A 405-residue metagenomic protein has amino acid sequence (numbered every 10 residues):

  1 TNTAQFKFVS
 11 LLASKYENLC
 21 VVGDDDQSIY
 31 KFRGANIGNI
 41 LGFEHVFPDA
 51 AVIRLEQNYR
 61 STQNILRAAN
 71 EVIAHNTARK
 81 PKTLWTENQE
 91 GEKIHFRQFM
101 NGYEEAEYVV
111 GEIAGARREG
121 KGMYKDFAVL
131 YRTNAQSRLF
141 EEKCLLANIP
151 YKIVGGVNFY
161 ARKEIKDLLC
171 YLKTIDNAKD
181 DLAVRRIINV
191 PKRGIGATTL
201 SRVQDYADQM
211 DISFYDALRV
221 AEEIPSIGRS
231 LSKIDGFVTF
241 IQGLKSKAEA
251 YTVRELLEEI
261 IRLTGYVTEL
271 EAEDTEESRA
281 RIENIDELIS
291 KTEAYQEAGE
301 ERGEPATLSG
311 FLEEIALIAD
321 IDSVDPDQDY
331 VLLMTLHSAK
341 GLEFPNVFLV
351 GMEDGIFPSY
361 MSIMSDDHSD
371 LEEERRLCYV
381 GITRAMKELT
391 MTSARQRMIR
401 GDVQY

Functional and structural regions predicted by a protein language model:
T1-G42, Q57-S61, I260: Conserved helicase NTPase motor core
K15-N18, D24-D26, F47-A51, E90-I94 (+6 more regions): Short glycine-/polar-rich loops that comprise or flank the Walker A/P-loop and associated switch/sensor motifs
G23-D26, R33-I37, Q57-Y59, A69-N70 (+5 more regions): A short beta-strand-to-loop transition that corresponds to the Sensor-1 phosphate-sensing loop of AAA+ P-loop ATPases
D26-K31, R60-S61, I153-D176, I188: Short alpha-helix plus adjacent loop in nuclease-associated cores
I29-R33, I53, R97, D366-D370: Flexible beta-alpha connector loops of hexameric P-loop NTPases
I40, L66-R67, E71, T83-L84 (+1 more regions): Metal-dependent catalytic core segments for phosphate chemistry
P48-A51, Q57-P150, K173-N177, L231 (+2 more regions): Helicase P-loop NTPase motor core
S137-I149, R162, L169-Y405: Conserved helicase C-terminal RecA-like lobe
